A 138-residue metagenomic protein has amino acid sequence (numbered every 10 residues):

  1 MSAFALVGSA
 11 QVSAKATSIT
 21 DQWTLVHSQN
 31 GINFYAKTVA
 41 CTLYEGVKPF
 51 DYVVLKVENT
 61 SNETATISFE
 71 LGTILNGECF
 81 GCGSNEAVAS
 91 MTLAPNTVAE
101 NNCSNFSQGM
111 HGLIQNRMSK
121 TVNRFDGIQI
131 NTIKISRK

Functional and structural regions predicted by a protein language model:
M1-I19: Bacterial Sec-dependent N-terminal signal peptides
A16-P49: Low-complexity, acidic Ser/Thr/Pro/Gly-rich terminal tails and inter-domain linkers that flank the onset of structured
F50-V53, S84-E86: Short, surface-exposed coil-to-beta transition loops
Y52, T64-S68, T132: Exposed beta-strand and adjacent loop surfaces of beta-rich binding modules that mediate intermolecular recognition
V53-N59: Short, well-ordered beta-strand segments enriched in hydrophobic/aromatic residues
E63-F80: Short acidic, flexible loop segments centered on an aromatic residue
G77-M118: Intrinsically disordered, low-complexity Pro/Gly/Ser/Thr-rich segments with frequent PxxP/GP/PP motifs and embedded
S104-K138: Terminal connector regions
